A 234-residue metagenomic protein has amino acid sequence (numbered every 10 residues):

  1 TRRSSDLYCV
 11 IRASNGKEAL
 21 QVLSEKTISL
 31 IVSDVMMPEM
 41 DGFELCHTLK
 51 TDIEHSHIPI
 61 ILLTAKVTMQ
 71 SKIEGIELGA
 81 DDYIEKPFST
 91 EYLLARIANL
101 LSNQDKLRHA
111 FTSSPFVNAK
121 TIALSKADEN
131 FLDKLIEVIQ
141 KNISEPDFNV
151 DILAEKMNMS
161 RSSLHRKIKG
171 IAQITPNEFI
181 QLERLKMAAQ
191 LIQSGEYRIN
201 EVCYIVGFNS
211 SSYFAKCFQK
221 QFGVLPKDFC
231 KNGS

Functional and structural regions predicted by a protein language model:
T1-S4: Short, small-residue-biased leader/transition segments that mark boundaries at the very start of proteins
L7-S14, V22: Short hydrophobic/Thr-rich beta-strand motif most characteristic of the beta2 strand and flanking loop of CheY-like
K26-V32: Active-site beta3 strand of CheY-like receiver
M37: Receiver (REC) domain active-site loop signature in two-component systems and cognate sites in sensor histidine kinases
F88-I97, L101: C-terminal output helix
G170-N209, K231-S234: Terminal helix-turn-helix DNA-binding modules in bacterial transcription factors
